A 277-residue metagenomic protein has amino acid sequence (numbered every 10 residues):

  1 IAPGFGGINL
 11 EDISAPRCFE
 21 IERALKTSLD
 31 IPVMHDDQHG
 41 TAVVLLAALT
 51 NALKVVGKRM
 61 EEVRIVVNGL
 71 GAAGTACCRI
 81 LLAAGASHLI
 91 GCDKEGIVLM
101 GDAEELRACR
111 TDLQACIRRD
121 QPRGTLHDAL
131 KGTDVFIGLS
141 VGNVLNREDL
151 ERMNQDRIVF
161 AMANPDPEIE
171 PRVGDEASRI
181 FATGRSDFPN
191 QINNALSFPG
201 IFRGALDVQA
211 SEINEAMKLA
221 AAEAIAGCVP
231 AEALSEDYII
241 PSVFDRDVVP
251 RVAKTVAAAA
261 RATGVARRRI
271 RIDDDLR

Functional and structural regions predicted by a protein language model:
I1-R64, R261, V265-R268, L276: Glycine/serine-rich phosphate-binding loop and adjoining beta1-alpha1 elements at the start of nucleotide-handling
N9-D12, V33-D36, V67, G91 (+4 more regions): General beta-strand structural signal in soluble alpha/beta enzymes
D12-A15, D36-H39, K94-I97, V141-G142 (+3 more regions): Short, ordered loop/turn segments at secondary-structure junctions
S14-C18, E22, Q38-A42, L70 (+11 more regions): Generic structural signal for well-ordered, non-membrane alpha-helical segments in soluble metabolic enzymes
H35, V43-I137, V141: Glycine-rich phosphate/diphosphate-binding loop of Rossmann-like nucleotide-binding domains
D36-D37, V56, A161-I270: Adenosine-phosphate binding glycine-rich loop
R110-I180, S186-D187: Rossmann-like adenosine-cofactor binding region
